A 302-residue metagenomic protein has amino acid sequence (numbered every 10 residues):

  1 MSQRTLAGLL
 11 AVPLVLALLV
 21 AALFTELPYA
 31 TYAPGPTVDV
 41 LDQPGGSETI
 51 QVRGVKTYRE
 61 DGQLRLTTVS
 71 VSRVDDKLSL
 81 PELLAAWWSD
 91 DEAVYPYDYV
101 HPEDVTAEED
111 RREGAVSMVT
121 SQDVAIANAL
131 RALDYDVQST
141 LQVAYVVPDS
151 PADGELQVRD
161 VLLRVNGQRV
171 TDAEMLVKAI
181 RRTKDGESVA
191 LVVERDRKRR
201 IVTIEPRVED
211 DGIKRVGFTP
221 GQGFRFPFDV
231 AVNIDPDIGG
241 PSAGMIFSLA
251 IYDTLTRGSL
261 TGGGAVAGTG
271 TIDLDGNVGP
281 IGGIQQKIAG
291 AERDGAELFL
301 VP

Functional and structural regions predicted by a protein language model:
L6-E26: Hydrophobic membrane-insertion alpha-helices, especially the h-region of bacterial N-terminal signal peptides
Y32-R59, T67-V71, V94-V147, T203-V232 (+1 more regions): PDZ/PDZ-like peptide-tail recognition elements
G54-V55, A173-I180, A190, V202-E205 (+1 more regions): Short beta-alpha junctions and helix-cap segments that line functional grooves
L80, Q122-A129, D172, L176 (+2 more regions): Stable alpha-helical elements in mature extracytoplasmic
L130, A152, R159-L162, L191 (+4 more regions): Terminal peptide-recognition signature
A152-M175, A179, K287-I288, E292-V301: Conserved PDZ fold ligand-binding element
V177-P220: PDZ-domain C-terminal substructure recognizer with occasional recognition of PDZ-binding tails
T254, V266, L274-V301: Glycine- and Gly-Pro-enriched alpha-helical subdomains that act as flexible, kink-prone "lid/hinge" or packing modules
